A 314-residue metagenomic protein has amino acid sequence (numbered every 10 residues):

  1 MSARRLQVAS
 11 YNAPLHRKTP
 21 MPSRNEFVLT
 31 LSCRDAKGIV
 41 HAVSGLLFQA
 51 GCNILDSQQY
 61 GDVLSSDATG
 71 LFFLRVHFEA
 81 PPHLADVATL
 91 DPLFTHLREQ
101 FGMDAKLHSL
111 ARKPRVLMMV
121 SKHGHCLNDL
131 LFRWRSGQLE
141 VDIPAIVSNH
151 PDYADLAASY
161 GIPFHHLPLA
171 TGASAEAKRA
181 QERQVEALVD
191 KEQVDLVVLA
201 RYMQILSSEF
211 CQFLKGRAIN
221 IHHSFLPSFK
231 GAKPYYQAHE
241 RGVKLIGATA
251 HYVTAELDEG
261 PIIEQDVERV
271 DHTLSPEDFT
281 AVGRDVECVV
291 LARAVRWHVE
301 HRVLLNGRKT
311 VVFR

Functional and structural regions predicted by a protein language model:
A3-R4, A9, A13: Short, low-complexity intrinsically disordered segments enriched in A/P/G/S/L with frequent Arg, especially at protein
M21-P114: A conserved regulatory-domain signal marking ACT and ACT-like small-molecule sensing domains and adjacent regulatory
S32, V116-C126: Short, glycine-rich nucleotide/cofactor-binding loops
H125-S136: Histidine-anchored nucleotide/phosphate-binding helix
V141-D152: Short internal beta-strands
N149-H150, A177-A180, E192-R314: Donor/substrate-binding cores of folate-linked one-carbon enzymes
A154-S159, C211-F213: Short loop/helix-cap segments at secondary-structure boundaries that form the rim of catalytic
A158, I162-E192: Adenosine-nucleotide cofactor-binding segment
